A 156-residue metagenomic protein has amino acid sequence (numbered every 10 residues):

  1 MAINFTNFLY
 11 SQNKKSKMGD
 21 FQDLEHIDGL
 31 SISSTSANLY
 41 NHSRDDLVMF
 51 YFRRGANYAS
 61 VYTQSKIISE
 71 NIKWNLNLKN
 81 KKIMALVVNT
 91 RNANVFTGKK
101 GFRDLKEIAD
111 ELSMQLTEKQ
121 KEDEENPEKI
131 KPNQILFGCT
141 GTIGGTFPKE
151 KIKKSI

Functional and structural regions predicted by a protein language model:
A2-Y62: N-terminal amphipathic/basic leader segments beginning at the initiator methionine
S43-D46, I68-S69, N80-A85, I130-Q134: Short coil/turn connectors at secondary-structure junctions
L47-R53, W74-L78, L86-V87: Short beta-strand elements
N57-K79: Glycine-rich oxoanion-binding loops at beta->alpha junctions
K66-N71, K100-E111, P148-I156: A glycine- and small-aliphatic-rich helix-loop capping segment at beta-alpha/alpha-beta transitions that lines
A85-G98, L136-I143: Short glycine-rich or small-residue beta-strand-to-loop segments that form or flank ligand, phosphate, metal/Fe-S
T90-E125: Alpha-helical support elements that line or immediately flank enzyme active sites and cofactor-binding pockets
E111-I156: Glycine-rich, mobile lid/loop segments that gate access to catalytic sites or pores
